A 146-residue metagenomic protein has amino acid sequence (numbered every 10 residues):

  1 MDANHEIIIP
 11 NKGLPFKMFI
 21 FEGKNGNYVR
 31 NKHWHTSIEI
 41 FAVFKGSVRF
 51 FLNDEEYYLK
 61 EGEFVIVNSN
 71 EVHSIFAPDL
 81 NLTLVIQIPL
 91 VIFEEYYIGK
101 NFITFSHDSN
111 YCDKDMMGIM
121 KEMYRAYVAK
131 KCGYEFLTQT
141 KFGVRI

Functional and structural regions predicted by a protein language model:
M1-Y58, I103-T104: Generic protein-terminus/edge-of-domain signal
F51, E95-Y97: Residues that scaffold the ATP/ADP-binding catalytic core of kinase and kinase-like folds
D54-S69: Short acidic-glycine-tyrosine-enriched beta hairpin
E55, D79-L80, I98-G99: Short amphipathic alpha-helical segments
S69-F93: Ligand-binding loop in jelly-roll beta-barrel domains
G99-I146: Amphipathic alpha-helical segments enriched in hydrophobic/aromatic residues interleaved with Lys/Arg
